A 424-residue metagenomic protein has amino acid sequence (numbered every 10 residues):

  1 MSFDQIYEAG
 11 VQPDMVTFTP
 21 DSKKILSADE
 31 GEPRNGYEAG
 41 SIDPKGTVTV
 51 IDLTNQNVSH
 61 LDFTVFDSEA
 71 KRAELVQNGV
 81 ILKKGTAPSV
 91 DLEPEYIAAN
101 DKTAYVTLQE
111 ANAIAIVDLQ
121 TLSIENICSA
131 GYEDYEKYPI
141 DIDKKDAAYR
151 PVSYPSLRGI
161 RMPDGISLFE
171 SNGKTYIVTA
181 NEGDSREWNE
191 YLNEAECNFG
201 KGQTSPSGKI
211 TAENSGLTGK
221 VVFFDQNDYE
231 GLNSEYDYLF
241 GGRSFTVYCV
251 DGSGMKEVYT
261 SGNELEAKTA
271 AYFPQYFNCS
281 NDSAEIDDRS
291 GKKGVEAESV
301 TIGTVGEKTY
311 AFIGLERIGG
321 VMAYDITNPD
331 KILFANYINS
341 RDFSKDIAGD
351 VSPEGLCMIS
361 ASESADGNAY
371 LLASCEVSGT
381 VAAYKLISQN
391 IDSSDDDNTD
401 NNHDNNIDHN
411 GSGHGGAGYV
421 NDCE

Functional and structural regions predicted by a protein language model:
M1-I391: Beta-sheet-rich non-transmembrane sensory/scaffold domains
I391-E424: Ser/Thr/Gly/Pro-rich low-complexity, disordered linker/stalk segments of secreted and cell-surface proteins
